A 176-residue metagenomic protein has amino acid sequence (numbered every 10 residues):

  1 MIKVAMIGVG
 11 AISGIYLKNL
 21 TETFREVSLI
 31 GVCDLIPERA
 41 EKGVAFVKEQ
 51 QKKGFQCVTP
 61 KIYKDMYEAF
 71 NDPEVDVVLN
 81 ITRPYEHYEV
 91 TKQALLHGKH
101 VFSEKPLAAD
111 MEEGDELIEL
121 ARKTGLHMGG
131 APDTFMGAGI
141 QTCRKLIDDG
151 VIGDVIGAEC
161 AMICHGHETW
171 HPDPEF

Functional and structural regions predicted by a protein language model:
M1-K53: N-terminal Rossmann-like dinucleotide-binding module
I2, L126, I156: Nucleotide donor/acceptor-binding cores
I15, K42, E68, V77 (+3 more regions): Alpha-helical elements of Rossmann-like donor-binding domains used by nucleotide-donor carbohydrate transfer enzymes
I30, P60, E74-D76: Conserved acidic residues
V32, V78, A158: Receiver (REC) domain switch-region micro-motif
T59-D65: Conserved SAM-binding strand-loop segment of SAM-dependent methyltransferases
V77, R83-F135, G150: Beta-strand-loop-alpha-helix segment that lines the small-molecule cofactor/substrate pocket of alpha/beta enzymes
T134-F176: Predominantly a Rossmann-like dinucleotide-binding segment in NAD(P)-dependent oxidoreductases
